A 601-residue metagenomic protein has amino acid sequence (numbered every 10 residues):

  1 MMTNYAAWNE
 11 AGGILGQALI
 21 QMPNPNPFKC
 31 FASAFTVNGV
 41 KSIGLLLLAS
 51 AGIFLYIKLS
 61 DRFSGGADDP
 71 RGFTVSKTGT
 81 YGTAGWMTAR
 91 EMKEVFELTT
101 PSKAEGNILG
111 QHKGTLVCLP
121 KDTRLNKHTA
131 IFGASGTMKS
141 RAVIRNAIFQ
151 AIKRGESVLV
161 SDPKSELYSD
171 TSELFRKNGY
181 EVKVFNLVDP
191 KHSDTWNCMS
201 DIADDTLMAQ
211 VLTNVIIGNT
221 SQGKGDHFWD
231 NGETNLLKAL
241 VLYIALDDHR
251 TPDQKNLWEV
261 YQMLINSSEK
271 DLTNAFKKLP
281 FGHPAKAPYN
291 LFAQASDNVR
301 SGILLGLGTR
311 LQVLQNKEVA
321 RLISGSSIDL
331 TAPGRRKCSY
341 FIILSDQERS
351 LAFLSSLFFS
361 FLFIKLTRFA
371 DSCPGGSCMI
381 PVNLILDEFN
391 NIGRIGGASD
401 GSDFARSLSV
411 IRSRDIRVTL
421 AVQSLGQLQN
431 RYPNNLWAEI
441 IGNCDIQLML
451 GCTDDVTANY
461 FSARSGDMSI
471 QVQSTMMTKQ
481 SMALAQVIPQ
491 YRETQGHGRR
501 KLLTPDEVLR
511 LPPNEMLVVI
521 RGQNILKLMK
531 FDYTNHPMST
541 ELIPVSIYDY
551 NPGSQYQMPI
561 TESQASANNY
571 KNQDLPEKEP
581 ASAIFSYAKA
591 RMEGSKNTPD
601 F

Functional and structural regions predicted by a protein language model:
M1-T137, R141-A147, R154, K191 (+2 more regions): Basic- and hydrophobic-enriched, low-structure N-terminal and domain-boundary segments that flank ATP-binding catalytic
N9, L19-C30, D205, S268 (+3 more regions): Short, solvent-exposed helix-helix connector turns and helix-capping sites enriched in acidic/polar residues
S33-V37, G397, Q429, P433-W437: Glycine-centered helix-coil hinge/cap
F96-G110, N219-F228, R250, V472-T494: Low-complexity, polar-biased intrinsically disordered regions enriched in Pro/Ser/Thr/Gly
Q111-K113, P120-I416, R431-Y432, D506-K530 (+1 more regions): P-loop NTPase motor domains
L408-V410, R414-L517: Conserved ATP-driven motor cores of ASCE-family P-loop NTPases powering translocation/secretion/packaging/pilus
